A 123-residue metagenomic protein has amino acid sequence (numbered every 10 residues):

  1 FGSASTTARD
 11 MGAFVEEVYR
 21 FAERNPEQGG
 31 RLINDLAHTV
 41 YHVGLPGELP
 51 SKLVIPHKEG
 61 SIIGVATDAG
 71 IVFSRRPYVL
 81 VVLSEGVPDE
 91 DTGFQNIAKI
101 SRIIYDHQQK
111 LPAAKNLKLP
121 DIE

Functional and structural regions predicted by a protein language model:
S3, G12-V43, L49-E123: Structured C-terminal helix/loop/strand segments within mature extracytoplasmic catalytic/sensor domains
